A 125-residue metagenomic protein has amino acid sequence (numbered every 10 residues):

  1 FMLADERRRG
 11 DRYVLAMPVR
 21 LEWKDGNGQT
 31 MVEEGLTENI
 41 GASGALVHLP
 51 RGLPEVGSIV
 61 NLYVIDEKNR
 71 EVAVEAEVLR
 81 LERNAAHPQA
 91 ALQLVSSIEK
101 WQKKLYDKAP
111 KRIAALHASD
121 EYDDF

Functional and structural regions predicted by a protein language model:
F1-F125: Structured alpha-helical
